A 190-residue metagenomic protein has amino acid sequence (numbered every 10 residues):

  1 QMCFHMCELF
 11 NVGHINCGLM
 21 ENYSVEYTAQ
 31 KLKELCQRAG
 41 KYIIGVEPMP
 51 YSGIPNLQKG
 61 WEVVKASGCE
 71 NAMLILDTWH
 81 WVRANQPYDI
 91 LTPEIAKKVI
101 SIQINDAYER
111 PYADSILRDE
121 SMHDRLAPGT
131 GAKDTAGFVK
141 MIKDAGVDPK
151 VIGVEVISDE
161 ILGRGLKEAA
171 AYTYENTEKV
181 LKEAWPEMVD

Functional and structural regions predicted by a protein language model:
Q1-L74, R83, G165-E168, Y172 (+2 more regions): Active-site acidic/histidine proton-transfer and metal-coordination neighborhood in alpha/beta enzyme cores
C7, I44, D77, I102 (+4 more regions): Conserved, mostly hydrophobic/aromatic
G13, E70, I100, D148-K150: Short acidic/polar active-site loop segments enriched in Thr and Asp
G18, N105, E155: Conserved residues at the C-terminal ends of beta-strands
Y23, K133, E160: Short alpha-helical
P50, H80, D106-E109, S158: Short, glycine/acidic-enriched loop or turn micro-motifs at the edges of active sites
L57-W61, V82-D148, G163-E168: Gly/Pro-rich active-site loop or hairpin
D148-L162: Short helix/strand-capping connector loops at secondary-structure junctions
